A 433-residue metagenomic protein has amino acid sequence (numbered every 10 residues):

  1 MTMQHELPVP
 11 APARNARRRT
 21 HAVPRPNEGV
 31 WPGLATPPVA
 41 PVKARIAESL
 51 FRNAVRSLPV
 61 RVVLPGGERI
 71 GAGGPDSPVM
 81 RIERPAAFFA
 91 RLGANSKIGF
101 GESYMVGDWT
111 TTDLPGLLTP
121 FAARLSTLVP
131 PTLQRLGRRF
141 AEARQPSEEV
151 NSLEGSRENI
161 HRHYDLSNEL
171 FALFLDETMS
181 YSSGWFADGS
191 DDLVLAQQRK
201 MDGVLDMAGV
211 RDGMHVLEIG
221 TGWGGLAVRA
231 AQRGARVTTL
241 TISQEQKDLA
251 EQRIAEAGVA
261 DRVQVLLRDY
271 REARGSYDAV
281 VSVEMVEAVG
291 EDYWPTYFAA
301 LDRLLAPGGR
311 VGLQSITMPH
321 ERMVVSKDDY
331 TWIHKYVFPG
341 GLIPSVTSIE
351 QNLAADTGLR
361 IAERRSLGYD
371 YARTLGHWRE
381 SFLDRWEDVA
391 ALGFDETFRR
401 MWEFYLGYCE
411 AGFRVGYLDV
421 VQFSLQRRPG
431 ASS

Functional and structural regions predicted by a protein language model:
T2-Q197, G203-D206: Feature captures hydrophobic
V204, V280-E284: Hydrophobic beta-strand segment of the Class I
D212-G220: Conserved class I S-adenosyl-L-methionine
W223-G234: Conserved SAM-binding loop of SAM-dependent methyltransferases across substrates and taxa, primarily the Class I
Q232-R271: Class I SAM-dependent methyltransferase SAM/SAH-binding core
R271-V280: A short acidic, Gly/Pro-enriched loop at the edge of an enzyme's catalytic core that lines a small-molecule cofactor
P295-R310: A short glycine-rich, Lys/Arg-flanked "PGG" loop and its adjoining helix->strand segment in the class I
T317-S433: Substrate-binding/catalytic lobe of Class I Rossmann-like enzymes that use SAM or dcSAM, i.e., the mid-to-C-terminal
